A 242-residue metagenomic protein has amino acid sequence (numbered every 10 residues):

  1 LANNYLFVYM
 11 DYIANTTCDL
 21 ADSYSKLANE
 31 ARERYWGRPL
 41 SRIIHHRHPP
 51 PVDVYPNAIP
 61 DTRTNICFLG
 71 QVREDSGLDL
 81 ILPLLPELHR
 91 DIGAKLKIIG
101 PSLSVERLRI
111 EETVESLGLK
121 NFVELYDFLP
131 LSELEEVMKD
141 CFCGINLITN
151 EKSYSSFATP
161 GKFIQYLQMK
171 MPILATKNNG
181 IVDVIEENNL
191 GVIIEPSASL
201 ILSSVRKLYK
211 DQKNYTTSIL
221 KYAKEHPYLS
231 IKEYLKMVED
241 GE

Functional and structural regions predicted by a protein language model:
N4-I43, V52: A short, active-site helix/loop in glycosyltransferases that binds the activated sugar's phosphate group
R34, P39-R63, G77, E242: Acidic anion/phosphate-binding donor-loop and adjacent secondary structure in glycosyltransferase catalytic cores
P50, N57-L85, K97: Conserved donor-binding/catalytic core segment of Leloir-type glycosyltransferases
G100, L108-E136, C143: Nucleotide-activated donor-binding/catalytic signature segment of Leloir-type glycosyltransferases, i.e., the conserved
E135, F157-M169, V182-D183: Short alpha-helical segment that forms part of, or immediately flanks, the ligand-binding pocket in carbohydrate-active
V137-S156, M171: Acidic donor-binding loop of glycosyltransferase active sites
V182-V205: Change "using UDP/GDP/dTDP sugars" to "using nucleotide sugars
P196-A198, Y209-G241: A charged, aromatic-enriched C-terminal amphipathic alpha-helix characteristic of glycosyltransferases across folds
